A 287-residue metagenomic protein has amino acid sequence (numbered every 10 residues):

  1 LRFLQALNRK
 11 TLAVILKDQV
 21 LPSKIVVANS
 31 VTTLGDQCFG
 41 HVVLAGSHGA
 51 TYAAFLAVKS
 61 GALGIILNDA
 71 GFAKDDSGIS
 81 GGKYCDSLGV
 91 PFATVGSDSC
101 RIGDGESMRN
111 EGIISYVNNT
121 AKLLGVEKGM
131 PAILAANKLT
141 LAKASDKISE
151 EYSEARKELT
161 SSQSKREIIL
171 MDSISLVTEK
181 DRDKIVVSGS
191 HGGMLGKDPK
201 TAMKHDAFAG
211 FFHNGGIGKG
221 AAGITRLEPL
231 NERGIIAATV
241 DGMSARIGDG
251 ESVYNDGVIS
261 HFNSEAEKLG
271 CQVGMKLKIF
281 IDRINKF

Functional and structural regions predicted by a protein language model:
N8-F287: Residues that scaffold, gate, or flank divalent-cation-dependent active/transport sites
